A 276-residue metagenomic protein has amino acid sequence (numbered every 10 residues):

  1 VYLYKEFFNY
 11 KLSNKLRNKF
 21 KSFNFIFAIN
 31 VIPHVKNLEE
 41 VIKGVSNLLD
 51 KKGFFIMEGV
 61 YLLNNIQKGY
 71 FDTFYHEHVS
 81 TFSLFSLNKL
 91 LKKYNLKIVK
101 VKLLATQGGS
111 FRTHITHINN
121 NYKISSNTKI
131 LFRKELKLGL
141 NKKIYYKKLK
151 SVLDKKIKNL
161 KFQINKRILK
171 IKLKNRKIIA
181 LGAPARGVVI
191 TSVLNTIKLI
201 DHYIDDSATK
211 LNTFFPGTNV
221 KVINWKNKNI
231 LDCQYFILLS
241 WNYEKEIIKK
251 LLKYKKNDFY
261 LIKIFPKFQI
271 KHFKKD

Functional and structural regions predicted by a protein language model:
V1-K15, K221-I223: Conserved SAM-binding strand-loop segment of SAM-dependent methyltransferases
Y4, R167-I248, L252-Y260: A solvent-exposed beta-alpha-beta segment
N24-F27: A conserved beta-strand element that flanks and buttresses the S-adenosyl-L-methionine
E39-F54: A short glycine-rich, Lys/Arg-flanked "PGG" loop and its adjoining helix->strand segment in the class I
K52-V60, Y260-P266: Conserved beta-strand signature within the Rossmann-like core of class I S-adenosyl-L-methionine
F55-S80, L84-S86: Short, glycine-/aromatic-enriched active-site segment of Class I SAM-dependent methyltransferases
L96-Q107: Conserved S-adenosyl-L-methionine
Q107-K156: Flexible, glycine-/basic-rich loop-and-beta segments that form/coincide with the SAM-dependent methyltransferase
